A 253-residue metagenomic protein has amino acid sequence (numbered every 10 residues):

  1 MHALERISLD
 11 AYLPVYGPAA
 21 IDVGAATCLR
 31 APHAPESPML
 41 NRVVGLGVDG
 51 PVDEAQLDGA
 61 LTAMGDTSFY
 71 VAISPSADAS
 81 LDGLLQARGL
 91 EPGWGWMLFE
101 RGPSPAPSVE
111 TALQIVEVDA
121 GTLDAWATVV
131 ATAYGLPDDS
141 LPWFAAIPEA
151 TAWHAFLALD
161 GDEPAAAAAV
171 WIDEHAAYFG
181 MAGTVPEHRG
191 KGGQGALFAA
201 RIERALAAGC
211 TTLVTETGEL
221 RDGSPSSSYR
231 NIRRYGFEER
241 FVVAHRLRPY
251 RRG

Functional and structural regions predicted by a protein language model:
M1-A63, F144: N-terminal charged segments
M1-I7, R42-D49, W96, P105-W143 (+1 more regions): Short amphipathic alpha-helix that is part of the acyltransferase structural core
Y12-G24, D66-S68, G93-W96, I147-L157 (+2 more regions): A short helix-loop-beta-strand connector motif used in the catalytic cores of GNAT acetyltransferases and, in some
A19-G24, A77-E91, A152-A168: Conserved beta-hairpin
E36-V48, H175-P186, H245: Conserved acetyl-CoA binding element of GNAT-fold acetyltransferases
V48-Q114, V118-D119, T215, R221 (+2 more regions): Acyl-donor-binding surface of acyltransferase catalytic domains
D53-L61, M181-T184, G190-A207, R230 (+1 more regions): Conserved acetyl-CoA-binding loop-helix of GNAT-fold acetyltransferases
P137-E187: A conserved beta-strand-loop-helix scaffold within acyl/acetyltransferase catalytic domains
